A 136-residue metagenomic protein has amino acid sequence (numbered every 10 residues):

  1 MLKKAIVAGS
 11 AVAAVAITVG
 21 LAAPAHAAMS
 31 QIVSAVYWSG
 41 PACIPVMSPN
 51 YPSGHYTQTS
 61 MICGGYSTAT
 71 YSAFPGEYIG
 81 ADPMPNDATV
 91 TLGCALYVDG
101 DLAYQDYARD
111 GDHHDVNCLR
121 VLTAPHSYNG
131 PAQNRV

Functional and structural regions predicted by a protein language model:
M1-A27: Secretory targeting and sorting signals
A28-V136: Post-signal peptide N-terminal regions of Sec-secreted extracellular proteins
